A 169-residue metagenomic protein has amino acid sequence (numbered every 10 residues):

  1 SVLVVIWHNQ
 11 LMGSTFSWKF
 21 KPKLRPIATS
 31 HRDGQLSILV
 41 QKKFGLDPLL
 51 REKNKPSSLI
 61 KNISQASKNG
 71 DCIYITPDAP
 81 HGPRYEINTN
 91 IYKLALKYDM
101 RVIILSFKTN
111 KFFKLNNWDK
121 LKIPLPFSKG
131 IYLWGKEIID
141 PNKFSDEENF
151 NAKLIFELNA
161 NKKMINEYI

Functional and structural regions predicted by a protein language model:
S1-I6, G70-I73: Pre-Walker A (Motif I) flank of P-loop NTPase domains
L3-N54, Y98, F113-K114: Catalytic core of membrane glycerolipid acyltransferases/transacylases, capturing the structured, soluble-facing
Q10, L59-N62: Well-ordered alpha-helical segments embedded in enzymatic catalytic cores
K19-P22, L39, K43, K61-I169: Non-catalytic C-terminal accessory region of glycerolipid acyltransferases and related lyso-lipid remodeling enzymes
K53-S57, R84: A conditional alpha-helix N-cap/helix-loop micro-motif detector
